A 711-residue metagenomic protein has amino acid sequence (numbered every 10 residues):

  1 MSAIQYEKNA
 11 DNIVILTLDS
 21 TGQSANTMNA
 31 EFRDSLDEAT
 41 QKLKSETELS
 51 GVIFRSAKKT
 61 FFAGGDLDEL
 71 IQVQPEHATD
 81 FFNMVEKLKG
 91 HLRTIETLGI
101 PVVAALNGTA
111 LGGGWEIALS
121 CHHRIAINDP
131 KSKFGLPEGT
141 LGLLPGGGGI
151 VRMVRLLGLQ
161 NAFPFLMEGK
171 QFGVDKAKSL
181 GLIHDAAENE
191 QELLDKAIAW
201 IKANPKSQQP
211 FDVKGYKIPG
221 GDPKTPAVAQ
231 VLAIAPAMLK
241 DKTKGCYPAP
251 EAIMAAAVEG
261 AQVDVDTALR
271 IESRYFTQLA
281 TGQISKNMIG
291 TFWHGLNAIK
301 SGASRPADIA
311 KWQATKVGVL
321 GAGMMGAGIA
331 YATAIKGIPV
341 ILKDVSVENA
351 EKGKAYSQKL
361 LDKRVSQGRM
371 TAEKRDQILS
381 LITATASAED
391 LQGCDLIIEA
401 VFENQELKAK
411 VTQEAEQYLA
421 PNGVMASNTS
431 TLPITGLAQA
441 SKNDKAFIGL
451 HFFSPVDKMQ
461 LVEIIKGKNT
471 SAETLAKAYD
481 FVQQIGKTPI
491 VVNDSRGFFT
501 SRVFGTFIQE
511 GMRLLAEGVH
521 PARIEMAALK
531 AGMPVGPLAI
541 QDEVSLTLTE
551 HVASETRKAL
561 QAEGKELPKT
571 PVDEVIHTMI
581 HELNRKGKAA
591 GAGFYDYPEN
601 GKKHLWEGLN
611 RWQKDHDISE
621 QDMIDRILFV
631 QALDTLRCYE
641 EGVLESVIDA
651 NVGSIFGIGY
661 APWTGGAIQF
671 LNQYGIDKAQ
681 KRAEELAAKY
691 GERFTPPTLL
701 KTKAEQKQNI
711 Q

Functional and structural regions predicted by a protein language model:
M1-R55, T79, M84, G90-R93: Conserved CoA-thioester-binding segment of acyl-CoA-metabolizing enzymes
E7-N9, D19, Q72-H77, F82-K87 (+5 more regions): N-terminal glycine-rich phosphate-binding loop for ADP-containing cofactors
I13-T17, G51-R55, V103-A105, I125 (+2 more regions): Structural motif
K59-A63, L111-G112, L432-P433: Short, active-site-adjacent cap segments at secondary-structure transitions
H91-A104: Conserved catalytic cysteine-centered active-site region of acyl-thioester-dependent Claisen-condensing enzymes
A104, G108-G114: Gly/Ser-rich catalytic serine loop of serine hydrolases
G112, P130-P137: Short glycine/proline-centered loop/turn elements that form peptide/ligand docking sites
